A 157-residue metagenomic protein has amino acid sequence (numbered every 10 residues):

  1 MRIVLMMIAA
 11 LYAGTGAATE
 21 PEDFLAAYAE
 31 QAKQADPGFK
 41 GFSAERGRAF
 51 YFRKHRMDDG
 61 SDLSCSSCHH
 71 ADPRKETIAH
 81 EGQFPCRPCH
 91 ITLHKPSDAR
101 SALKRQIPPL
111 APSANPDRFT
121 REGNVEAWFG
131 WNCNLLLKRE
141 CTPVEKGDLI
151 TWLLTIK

Functional and structural regions predicted by a protein language model:
M1-M7: Sec-dependent signal peptide recognition, specifically the positively charged N-region followed immediately by
A13-T15: N-terminal signal peptide c-region/cleavage motif recognized by signal peptidases
E22-S61, D72-E76, L137-K138: Electrostatic cytochrome c docking/interface patches
D59-D72, Q83-L93, L149-L153: The canonical Cys-X-X-Cys-His
K75-H80, P96-R100: Short Cys/His-rich "knuckle" micro-motifs
A99-C133: Short Fe-S-cluster ligation motifs
G123-K157: C-terminal capping alpha-helices of c-type cytochrome domains
